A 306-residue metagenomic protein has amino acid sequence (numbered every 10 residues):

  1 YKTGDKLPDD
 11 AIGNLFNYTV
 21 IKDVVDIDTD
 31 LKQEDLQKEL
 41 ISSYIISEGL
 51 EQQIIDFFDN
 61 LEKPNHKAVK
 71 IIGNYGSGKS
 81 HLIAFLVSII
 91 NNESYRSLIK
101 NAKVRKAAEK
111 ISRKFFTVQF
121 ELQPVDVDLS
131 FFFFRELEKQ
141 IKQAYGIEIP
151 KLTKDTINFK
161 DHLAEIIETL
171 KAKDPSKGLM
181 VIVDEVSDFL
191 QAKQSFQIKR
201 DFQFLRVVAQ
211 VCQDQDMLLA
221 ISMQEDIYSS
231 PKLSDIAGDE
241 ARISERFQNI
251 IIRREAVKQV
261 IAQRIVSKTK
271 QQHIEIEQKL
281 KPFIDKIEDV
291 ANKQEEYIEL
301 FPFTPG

Functional and structural regions predicted by a protein language model:
Y1-S77, A84, I89, D239-R254 (+1 more regions): Walker A/P-loop-proximal flanking segment of P-loop NTPase domains
D23-Q33, G49-K63, K103-I111, L179-E185 (+2 more regions): Active-site-adjacent bridging/hinge elements
G49-A68, N158-E165, D201-Q203, A241 (+1 more regions): Short linear interaction motifs
D59, N65, I90-V104, D214 (+2 more regions): Phosphate-handling catalytic cores of nucleic-acid transaction enzymes
H66-Q203, M217: P-loop NTPase nucleotide-binding core
M180-D184, Q210, D216-E225, S229: Structural recognition of the conserved hydrophobic beta-strand(s) that form the central parallel beta-sheet of P-loop
F204-V211: Catalytic-core regions built around general acid/base machinery
S230-G306: Amphipathic alpha-helical segments of the small helical/lid subdomains adjacent to P-loop NTPase cores
